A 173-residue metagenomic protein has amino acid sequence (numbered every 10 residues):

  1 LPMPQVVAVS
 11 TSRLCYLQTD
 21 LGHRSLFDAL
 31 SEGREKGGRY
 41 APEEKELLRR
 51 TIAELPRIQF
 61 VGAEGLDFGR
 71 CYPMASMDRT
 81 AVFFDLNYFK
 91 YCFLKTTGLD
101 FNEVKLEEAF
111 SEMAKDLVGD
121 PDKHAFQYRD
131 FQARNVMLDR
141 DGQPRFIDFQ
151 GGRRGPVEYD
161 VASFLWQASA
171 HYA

Functional and structural regions predicted by a protein language model:
L1-F84, K95: ATP-binding pocket architecture of kinase catalytic cores
V9-T11, Y88, L138-D139: Generic beta-strand structural signal
Q18, A81, K105, R153-P156: A generic short alpha-helical patch detector that favors 3-5-residue windows in or near N-terminal regions
R50, E54, A109, D160: Charged catalytic carboxylate motif
I58, M113-V161, H171-Y172: Active-site acidic catalytic loop and adjacent metal/ATP-binding pocket of ATP-dependent phosphoryl transfer enzymes
A63-A75, T80, D85-Q127: An alpha-helical support segment within catalytic cores of ATP-dependent transferases
N87-T96, E158-A173: Active-site activation/catalytic loop segments of kinase-like enzymes and analogous catalytic loops in related
